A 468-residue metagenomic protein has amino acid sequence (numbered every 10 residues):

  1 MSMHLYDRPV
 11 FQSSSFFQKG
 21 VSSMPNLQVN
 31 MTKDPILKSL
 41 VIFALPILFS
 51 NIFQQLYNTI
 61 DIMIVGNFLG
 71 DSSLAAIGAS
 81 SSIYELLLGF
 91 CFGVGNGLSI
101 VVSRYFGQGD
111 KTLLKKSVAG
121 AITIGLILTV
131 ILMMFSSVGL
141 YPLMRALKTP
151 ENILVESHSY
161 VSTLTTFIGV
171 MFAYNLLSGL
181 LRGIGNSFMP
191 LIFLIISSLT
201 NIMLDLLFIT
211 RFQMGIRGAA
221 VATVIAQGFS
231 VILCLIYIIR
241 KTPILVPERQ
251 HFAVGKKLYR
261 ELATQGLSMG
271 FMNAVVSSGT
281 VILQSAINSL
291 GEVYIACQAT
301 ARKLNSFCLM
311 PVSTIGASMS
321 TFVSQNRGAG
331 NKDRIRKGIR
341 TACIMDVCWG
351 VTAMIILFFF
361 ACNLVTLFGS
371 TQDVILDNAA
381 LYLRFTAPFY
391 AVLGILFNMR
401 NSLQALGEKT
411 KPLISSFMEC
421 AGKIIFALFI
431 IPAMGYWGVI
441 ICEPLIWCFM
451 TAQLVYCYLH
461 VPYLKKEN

Functional and structural regions predicted by a protein language model:
S2-A44, V102-G169, R211-L267, V323-F389 (+1 more regions): Short alpha-helical transmembrane segments in multi-pass integral membrane proteins
K33, L37-L56, I60, I83-F90 (+7 more regions): Residue-level signal for short hydrophobic patches within transmembrane helices of multi-pass membrane transporters
I42-D61, T163, Y174, S197 (+4 more regions): Transmembrane helical elements of multi-pass membrane transporters/channels
I47, N51, M63, I100 (+16 more regions): Transmembrane alpha-helix boundary and packing residues in multipass membrane permease domains and related
N51-Q55, G89, T129, M133 (+10 more regions): Residue-level hotspots within the lipid-embedded alpha helices of multi-pass solute transporters
L56-A75, M144-E151, L207-M214, A274-K303 (+4 more regions): Helix-terminus/linker motif at the lipid-water interface of multi-pass membrane proteins
L74-M134, M171-P190, Q284, C297-A361 (+2 more regions): Small-residue-rich hydrophobic transmembrane alpha-helices
G95, T163-R182, P190-N201, A219-I232 (+4 more regions): Short runs within selected transmembrane alpha-helices of multi-pass transporters and secretion channels
